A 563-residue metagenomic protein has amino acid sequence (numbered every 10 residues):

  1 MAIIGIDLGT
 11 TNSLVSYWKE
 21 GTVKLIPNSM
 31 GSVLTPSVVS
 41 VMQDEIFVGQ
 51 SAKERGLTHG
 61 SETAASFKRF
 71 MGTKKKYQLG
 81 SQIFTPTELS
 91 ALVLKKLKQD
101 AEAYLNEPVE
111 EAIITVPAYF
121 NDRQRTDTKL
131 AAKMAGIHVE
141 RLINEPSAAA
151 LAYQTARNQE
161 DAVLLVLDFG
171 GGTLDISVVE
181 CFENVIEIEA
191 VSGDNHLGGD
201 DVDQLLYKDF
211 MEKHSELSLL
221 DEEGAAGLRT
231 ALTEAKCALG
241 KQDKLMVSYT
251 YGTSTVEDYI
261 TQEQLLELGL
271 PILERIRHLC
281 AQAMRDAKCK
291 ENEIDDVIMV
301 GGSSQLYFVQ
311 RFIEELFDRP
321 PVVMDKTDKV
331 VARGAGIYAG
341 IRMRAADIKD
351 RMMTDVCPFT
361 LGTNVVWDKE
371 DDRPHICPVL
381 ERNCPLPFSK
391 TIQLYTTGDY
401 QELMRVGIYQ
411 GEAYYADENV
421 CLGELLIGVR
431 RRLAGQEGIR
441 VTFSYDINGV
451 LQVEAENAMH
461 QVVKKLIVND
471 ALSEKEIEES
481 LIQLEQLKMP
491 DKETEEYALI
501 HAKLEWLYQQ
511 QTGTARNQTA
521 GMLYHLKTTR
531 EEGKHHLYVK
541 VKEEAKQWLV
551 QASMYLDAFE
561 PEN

Functional and structural regions predicted by a protein language model:
M1-T73, Y77-I83, L92, Q99-N563: Oxyanion-binding/catalytic loops of NTP- or PPi-dependent enzymes
